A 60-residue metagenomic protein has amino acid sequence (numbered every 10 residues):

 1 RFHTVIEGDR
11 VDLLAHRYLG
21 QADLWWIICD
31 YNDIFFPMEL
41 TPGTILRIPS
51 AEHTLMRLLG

Functional and structural regions predicted by a protein language model:
R1-G60: Cell-surface/extracellular proteins and modules involved in cell-wall/glycan interaction or trafficking/anchoring
